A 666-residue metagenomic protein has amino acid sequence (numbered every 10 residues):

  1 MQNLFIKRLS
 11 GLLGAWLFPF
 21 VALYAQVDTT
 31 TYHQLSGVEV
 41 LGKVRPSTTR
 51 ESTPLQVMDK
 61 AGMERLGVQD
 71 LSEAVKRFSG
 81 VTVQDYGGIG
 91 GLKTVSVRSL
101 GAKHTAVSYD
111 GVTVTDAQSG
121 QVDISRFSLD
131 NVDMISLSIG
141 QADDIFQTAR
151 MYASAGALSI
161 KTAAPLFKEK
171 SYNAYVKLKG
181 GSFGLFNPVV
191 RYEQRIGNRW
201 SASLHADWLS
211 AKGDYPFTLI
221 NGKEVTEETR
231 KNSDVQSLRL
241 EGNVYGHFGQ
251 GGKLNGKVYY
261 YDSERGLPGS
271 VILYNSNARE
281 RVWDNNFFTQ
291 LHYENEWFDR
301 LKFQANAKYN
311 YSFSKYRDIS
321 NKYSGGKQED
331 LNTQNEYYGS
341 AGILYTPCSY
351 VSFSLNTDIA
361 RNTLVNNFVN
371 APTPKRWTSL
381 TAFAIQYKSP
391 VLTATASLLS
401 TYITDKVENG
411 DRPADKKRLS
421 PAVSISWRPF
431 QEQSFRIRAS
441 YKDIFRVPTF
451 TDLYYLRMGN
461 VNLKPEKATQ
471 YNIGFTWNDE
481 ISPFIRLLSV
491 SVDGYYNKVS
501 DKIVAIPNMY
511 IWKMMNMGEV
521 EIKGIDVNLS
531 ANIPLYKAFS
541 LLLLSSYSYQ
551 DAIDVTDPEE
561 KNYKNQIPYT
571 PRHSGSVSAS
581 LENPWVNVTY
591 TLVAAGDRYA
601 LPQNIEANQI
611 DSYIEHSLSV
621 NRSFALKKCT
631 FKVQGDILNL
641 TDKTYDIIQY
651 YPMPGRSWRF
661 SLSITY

Functional and structural regions predicted by a protein language model:
Q26-E64, S72, I139: Short, acidic, small-residue-rich periplasmic hinge/interaction motif at the N-terminus of Gram-negative outer-membrane
S72, K76-T113: Extracytoplasmic beta-strand/coil segments of soluble accessory domains associated with Gram-negative outer-membrane
L129-Y175: A beta-strand signature from Gram-negative outer-membrane beta-barrel systems, especially the internal plug domain
A211-F217, E227-R239, Y245-F303, Y309-E336 (+1 more regions): Flexible loop and strand-edge segments within Gram-negative outer membrane beta-barrel domains
K302-D318, I437-S440, E466-K523, N528-S530: Membrane-embedded beta-barrel scaffold of Gram-negative outer-membrane proteins
T346-N497: Structural signature of Gram-negative outer-membrane beta-barrels, strongest in the C-terminal barrel of TonB-dependent
S349, V391, S489-K498, N516-A600 (+2 more regions): Gram-negative outer-membrane beta-barrel transporters
Y495, L543, A594-L601, Q609-D611 (+1 more regions): C-terminal beta-signal and adjacent terminal beta-strands/loops of Gram-negative outer-membrane beta-barrel proteins
